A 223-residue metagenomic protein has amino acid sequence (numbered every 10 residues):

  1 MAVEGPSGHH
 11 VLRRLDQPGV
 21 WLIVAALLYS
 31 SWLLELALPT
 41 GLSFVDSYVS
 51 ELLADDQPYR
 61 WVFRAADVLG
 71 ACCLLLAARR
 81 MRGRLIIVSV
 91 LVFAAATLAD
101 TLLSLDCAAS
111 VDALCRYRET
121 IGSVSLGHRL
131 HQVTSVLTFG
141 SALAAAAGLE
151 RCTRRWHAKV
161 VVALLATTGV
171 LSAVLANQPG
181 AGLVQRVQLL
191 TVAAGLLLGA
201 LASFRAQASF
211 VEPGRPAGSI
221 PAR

Functional and structural regions predicted by a protein language model:
M1-S7, S209-R223: Short, intrinsically disordered terminal tails adjacent to the first/last structured region
G8-A206: Hydrophobic, aromatic-enriched alpha-helical segments typical of multi-pass transmembrane helices
